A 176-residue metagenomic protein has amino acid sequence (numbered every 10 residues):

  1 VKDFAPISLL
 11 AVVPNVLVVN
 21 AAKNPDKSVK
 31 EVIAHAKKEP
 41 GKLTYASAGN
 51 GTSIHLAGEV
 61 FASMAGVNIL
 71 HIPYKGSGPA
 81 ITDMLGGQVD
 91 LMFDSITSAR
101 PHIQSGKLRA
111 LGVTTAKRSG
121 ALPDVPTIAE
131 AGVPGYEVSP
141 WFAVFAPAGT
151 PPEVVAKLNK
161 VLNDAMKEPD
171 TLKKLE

Functional and structural regions predicted by a protein language model:
V1, K117-G135: Small-residue (glycine/proline)-centered packing/hinge motifs flanked by hydrophobic/aromatic residues
V1-P79, I128-E130, W141-K174: Hinge/capping helix and adjacent helix->loop/strand transition within the periplasmic-binding protein
E39-L43, V67, L85-D94, S105-A110 (+1 more regions): Alpha-to-beta junction loops
H55, V60-M64, D90-V125, L172: A ligand-binding cleft/hinge motif common to bilobed small-molecule-binding domains
A80-I81, A99: Short, hydrophobic alpha-helical packing/hinge segments within bilobed ligand-binding/sensory domains
L108, S139-W141: Active-site lining segments that contact anionic ligands and/or coordinate catalytic metals
